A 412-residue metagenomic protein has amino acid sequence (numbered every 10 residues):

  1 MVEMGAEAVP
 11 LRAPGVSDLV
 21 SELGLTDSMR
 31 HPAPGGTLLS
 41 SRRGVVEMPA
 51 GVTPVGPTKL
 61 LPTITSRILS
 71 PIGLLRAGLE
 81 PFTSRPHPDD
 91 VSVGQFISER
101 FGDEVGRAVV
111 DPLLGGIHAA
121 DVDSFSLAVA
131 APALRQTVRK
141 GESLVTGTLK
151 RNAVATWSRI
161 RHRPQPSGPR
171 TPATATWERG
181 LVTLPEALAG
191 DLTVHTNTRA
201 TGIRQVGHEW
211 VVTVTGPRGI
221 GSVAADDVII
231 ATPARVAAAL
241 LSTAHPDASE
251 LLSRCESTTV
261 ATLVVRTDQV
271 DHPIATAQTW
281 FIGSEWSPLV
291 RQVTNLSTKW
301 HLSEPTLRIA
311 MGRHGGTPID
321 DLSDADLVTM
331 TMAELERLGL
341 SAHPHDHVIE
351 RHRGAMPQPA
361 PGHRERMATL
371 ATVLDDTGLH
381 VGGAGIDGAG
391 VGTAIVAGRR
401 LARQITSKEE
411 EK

Functional and structural regions predicted by a protein language model:
V2-R85: Dinucleotide-binding Rossmann-like beta1-alpha1 core, especially the glycine-rich loop that anchors the ADP
A6, A225-D226, P344: Local beta-strand N-terminus motif with an aromatic residue
R30-L39, D111-G116, V348-E350: Short linear loop/turn motifs
H31-A33, T196-T198, R204, V214 (+1 more regions): Short loop/edge segments at beta-strand edges and connector loops that shape dinucleotide/nucleotide cofactor-binding
P49-P57, A277, Q292-K412: Conserved flavin/dinucleotide-binding core of flavoenzymes
R76-G202, W210: Active-site/ligand-binding neighborhood in enzyme catalytic cores
R199-A325, A333, R337-L338: Mid-domain catalytic core of redox enzymes that form a hydrophobic substrate pocket/lid adjacent to a catalytic redox
